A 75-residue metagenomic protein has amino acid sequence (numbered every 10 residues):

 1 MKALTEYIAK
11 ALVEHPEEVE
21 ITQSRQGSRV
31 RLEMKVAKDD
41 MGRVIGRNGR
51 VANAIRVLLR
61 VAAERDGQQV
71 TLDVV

Functional and structural regions predicted by a protein language model:
M1-M41, R47, A52-V75: RNA-contacting regions in translation and RNA-metabolism proteins, encompassing KH/S1 modules where present
